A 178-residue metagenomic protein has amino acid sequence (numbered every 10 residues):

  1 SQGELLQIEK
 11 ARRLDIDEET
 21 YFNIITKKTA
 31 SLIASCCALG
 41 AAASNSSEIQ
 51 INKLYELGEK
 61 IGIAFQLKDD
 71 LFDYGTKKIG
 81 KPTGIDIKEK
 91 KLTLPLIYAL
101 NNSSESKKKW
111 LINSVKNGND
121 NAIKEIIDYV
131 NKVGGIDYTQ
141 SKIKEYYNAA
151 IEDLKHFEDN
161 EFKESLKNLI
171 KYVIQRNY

Functional and structural regions predicted by a protein language model:
S1-Y178: All-alpha prenyltransferase/terpene-synthase fold signal
